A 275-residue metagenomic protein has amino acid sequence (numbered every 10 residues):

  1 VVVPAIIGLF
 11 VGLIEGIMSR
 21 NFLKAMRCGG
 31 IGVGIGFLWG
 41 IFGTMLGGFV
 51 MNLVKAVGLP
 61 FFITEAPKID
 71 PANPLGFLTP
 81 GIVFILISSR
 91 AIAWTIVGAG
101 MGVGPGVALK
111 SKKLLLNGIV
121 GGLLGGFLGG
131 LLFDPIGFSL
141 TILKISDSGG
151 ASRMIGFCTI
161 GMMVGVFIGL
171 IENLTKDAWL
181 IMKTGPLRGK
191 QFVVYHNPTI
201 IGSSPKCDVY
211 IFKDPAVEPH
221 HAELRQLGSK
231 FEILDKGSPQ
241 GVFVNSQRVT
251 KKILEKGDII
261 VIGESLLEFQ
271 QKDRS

Functional and structural regions predicted by a protein language model:
V1-K206, I211-K213, R225, L234 (+1 more regions): Juxtamembrane/disordered regions of integral membrane proteins
K144-D147, S265-S275: Regulatory inter-domain linker segments that are low-complexity and enriched for serine/threonine/proline
Q191-L266, Q271: Forkhead-associated
